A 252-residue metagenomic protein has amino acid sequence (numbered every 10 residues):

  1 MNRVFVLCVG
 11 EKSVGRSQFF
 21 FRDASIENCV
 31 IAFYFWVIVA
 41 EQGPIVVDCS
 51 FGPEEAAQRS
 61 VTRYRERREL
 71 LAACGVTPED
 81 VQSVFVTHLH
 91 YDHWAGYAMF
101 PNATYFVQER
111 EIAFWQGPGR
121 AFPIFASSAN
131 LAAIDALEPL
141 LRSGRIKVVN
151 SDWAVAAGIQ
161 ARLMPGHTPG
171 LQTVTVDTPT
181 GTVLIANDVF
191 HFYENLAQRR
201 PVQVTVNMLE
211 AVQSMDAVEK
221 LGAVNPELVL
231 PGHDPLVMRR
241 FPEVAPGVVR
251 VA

Functional and structural regions predicted by a protein language model:
M1-V6, F35-V39, I45, N150-P179: Core dinuclear metal-dependent hydrolase active-site scaffold
V9-E69, T173-N187: Conserved beta-strand hairpin/beta-sheet module of binuclear metal-dependent hydrolase folds, prominently
S13-V14, P53-E54, L89-W94, T168-L171 (+2 more regions): Active-site environment of divalent metal-dependent phosphoester hydrolases
S17-F20, A57, P118-G119, L196-R200: Short acidic, glycine/proline-rich loop/turn micro-motifs
V46-C49, Q82-H88, F106-Q108, L163-G166 (+3 more regions): Active-site neighborhood of phospho(di)ester-bond hydrolases with catalytic His/Asp-centered motifs
V61, E66-E69, T173-T175, P179-A252: Cap/insert and terminal regions of metallo-dependent hydrolase folds
V61-V107: Active-site metal-binding motif and surrounding structural segment of the metallo-beta-lactamase
R65-V76, D80, R110-L163, E210-P226: Metallo-beta-lactamase
